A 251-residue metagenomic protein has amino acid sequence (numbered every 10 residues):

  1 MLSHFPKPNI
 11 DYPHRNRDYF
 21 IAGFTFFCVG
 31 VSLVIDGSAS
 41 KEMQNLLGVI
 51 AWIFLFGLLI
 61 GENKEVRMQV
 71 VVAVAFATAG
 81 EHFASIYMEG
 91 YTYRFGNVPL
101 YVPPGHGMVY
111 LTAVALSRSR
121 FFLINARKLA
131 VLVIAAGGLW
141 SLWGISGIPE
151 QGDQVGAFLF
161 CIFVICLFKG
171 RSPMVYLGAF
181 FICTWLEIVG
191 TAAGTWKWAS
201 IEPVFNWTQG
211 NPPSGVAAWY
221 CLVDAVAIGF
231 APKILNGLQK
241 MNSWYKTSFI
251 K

Functional and structural regions predicted by a protein language model:
M1-K251: Aromatic-rich, lipid-facing transmembrane alpha helices and their immediate juxtamembrane interface loops in integral
